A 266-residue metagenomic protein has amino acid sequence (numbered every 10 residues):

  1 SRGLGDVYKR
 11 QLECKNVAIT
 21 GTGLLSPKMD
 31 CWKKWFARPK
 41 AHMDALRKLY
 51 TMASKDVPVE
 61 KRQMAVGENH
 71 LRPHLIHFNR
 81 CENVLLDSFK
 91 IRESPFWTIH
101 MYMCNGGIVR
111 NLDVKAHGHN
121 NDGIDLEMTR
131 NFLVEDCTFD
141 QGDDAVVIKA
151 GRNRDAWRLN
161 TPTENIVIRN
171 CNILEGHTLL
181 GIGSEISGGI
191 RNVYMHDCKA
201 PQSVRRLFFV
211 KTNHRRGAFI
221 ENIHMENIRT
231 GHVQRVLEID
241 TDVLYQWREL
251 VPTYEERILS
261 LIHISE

Functional and structural regions predicted by a protein language model:
S1-R2, D6, G23-L25: N-terminal extracellular ligand-recognition/capping segment immediately after the signal peptide
G3-Y8, H263-E266: Short, small-residue-biased leader/transition segments that mark boundaries at the very start of proteins
K9-L12, H74-R80, W97-M103, N121-M128 (+7 more regions): Glycine-rich beta-solenoid repeat tracts in large extracellular/virion proteins
Q11-C31, M43-V57, N79-I91: Parallel beta-helix/beta-solenoid
K15-L24, E82-R92, N105-A116, M128-D144 (+5 more regions): Right-handed parallel beta-helix
C31-A41, E60-Q63: Asp-box/WD-like beta-propeller blade repeats and closely related beta-sheet repeat scaffolds
M64-E68, A116, D136, D197 (+1 more regions): Carbohydrate-interacting regions of secretory-pathway proteins
N222-L261, S265: Gly/Ser/Thr/Ala-enriched C-terminal appendages of enzymes
